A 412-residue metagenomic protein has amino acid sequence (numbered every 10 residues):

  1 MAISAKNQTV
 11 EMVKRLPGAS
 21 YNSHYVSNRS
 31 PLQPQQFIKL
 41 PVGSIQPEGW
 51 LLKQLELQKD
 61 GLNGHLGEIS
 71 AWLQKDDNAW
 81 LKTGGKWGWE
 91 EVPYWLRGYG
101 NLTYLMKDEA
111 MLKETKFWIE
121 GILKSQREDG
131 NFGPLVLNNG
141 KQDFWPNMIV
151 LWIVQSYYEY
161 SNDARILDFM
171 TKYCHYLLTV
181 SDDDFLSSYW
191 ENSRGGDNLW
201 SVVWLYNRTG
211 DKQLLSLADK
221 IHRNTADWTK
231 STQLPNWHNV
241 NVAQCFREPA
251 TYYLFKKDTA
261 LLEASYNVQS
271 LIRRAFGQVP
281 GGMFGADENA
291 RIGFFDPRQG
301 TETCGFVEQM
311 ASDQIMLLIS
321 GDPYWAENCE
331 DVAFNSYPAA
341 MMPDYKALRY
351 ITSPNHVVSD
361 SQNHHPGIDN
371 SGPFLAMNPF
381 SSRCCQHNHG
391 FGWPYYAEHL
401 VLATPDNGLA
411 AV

Functional and structural regions predicted by a protein language model:
A2-V412: Glycan-recognition and catalytic cores of secretory/periplasmic carbohydrate-active enzymes
